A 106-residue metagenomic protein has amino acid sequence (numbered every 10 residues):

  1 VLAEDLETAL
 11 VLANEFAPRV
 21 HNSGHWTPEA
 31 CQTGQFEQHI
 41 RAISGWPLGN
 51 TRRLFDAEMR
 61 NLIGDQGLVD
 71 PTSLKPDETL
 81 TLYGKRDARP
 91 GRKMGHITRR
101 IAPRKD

Functional and structural regions predicted by a protein language model:
V1, F16-D65: Active-site "cap" helix and flanking loop/linker of ATP-utilizing ligase/carboxylase catalytic domains
L2-L6, Y83: Short beta-strand micro-motifs enriched in acidic
E7-T8, G45: ATP-dependent carboxylate/acyl-activation modules
L10-E15: Protein kinase-like catalytic core scaffold
R41-D106: Peripheral (often C-terminal) accessory segments that flank ATP-dependent C-N-forming ligase machineries
